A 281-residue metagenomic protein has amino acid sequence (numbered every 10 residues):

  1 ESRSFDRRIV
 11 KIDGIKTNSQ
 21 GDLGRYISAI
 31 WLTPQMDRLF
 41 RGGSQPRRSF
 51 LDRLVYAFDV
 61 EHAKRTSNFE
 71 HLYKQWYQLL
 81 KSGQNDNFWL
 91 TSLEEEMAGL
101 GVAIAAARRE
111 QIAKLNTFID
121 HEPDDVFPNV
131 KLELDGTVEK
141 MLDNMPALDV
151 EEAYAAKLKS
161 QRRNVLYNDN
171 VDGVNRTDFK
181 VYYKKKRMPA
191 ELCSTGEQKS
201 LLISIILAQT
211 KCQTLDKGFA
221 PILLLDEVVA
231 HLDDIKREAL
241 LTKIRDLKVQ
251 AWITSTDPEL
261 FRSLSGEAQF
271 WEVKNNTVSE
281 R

Functional and structural regions predicted by a protein language model:
E1-P46, D52-H62, D120, V150: Nucleotide-state sensing region of NTPase/ATPase domains
D6-D13, V130, F179-K184, F270: Short polybasic amphipathic segments
I30, W252, Q269-W271: Hydrophobic/aromatic beta-strand patches that form the interior of the parallel beta-sheet core in alpha/beta enzyme
W31, I222-L224: Structural motif
L51, F58-R108: Long, non-coiled-coil amphipathic alpha-helical linker/lever segments that couple catalytic cores to other domains
F88-I222, H231, I235, A239-Q250 (+2 more regions): Conserved NTPase motor "head" modules and their coupling/switch loops across ABC/AAA+ ATPases, GTPases, and GHKL ATPases
D226-V228: Walker B catalytic acidic pair
T254-T256: H-loop/switch region of ABC-family ATPase nucleotide-binding domains
